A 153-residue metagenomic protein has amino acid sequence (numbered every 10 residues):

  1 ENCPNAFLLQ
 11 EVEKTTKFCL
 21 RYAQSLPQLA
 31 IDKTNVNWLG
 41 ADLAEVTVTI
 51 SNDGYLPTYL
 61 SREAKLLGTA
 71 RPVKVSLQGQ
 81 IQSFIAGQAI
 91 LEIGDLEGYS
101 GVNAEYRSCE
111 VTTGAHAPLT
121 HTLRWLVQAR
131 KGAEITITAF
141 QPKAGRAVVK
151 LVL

Functional and structural regions predicted by a protein language model:
E1-L153: C-terminal accessory segments enriched in acidic
